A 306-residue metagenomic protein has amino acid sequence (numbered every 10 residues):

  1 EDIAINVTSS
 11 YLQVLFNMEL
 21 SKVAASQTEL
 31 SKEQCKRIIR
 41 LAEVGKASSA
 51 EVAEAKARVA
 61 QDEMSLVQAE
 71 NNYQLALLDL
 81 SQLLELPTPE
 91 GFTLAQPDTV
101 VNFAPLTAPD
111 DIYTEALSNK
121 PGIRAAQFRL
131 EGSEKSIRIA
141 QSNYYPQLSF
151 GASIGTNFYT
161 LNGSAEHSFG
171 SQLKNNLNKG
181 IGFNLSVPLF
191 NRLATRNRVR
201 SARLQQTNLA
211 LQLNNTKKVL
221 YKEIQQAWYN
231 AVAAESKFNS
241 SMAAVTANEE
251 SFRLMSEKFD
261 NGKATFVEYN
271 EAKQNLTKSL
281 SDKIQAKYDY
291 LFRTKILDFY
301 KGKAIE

Functional and structural regions predicted by a protein language model:
E1-Q13, L148, A152, L193-R196: Short flexible linkers and secondary-structure junctions
D2-E115, N230, A234, L276: Periplasmic alpha-helical coiled-coil/stalk elements that build and connect Gram-negative outer-membrane
N6, N17, R58, N143 (+3 more regions): Outer-membrane beta-barrel pore domains and translocons
F16, Q61-L86, V245-K303: Short segments within alpha-helical structural elements
A25-S26, A50, E54, R124-F128 (+3 more regions): Sec/SRP-type N-terminal targeting helices
S49, Y159-G163, A194: Outer-membrane beta-barrel proteins
A95-L106, R138, G151-V187: Small/polar, glycine/serine/threonine/aspartate-rich low-complexity segments that form flexible
R129-G132, S136: Long hydrophobic segments that form regular secondary structure
